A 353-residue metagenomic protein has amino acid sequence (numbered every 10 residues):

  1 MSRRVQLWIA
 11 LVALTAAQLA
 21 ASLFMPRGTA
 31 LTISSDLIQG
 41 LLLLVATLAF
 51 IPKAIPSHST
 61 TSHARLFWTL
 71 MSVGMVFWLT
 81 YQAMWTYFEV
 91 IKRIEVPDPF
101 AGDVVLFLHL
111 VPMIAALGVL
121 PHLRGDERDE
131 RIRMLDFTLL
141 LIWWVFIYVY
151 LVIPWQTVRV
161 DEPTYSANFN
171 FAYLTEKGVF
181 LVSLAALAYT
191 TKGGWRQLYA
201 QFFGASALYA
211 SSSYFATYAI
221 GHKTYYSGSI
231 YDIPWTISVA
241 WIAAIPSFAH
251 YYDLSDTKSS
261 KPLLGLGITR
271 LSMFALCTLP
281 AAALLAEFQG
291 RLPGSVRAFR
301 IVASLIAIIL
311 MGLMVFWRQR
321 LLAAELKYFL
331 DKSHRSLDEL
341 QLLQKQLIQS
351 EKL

Functional and structural regions predicted by a protein language model:
M1-L337, Q341, L347: Polytopic alpha-helical membrane-helix bundles and their juxtamembrane interface segments in multi-pass membrane
Q346-L353: Catalytic-site-adjacent helices and loops of nucleotide signaling machinery
